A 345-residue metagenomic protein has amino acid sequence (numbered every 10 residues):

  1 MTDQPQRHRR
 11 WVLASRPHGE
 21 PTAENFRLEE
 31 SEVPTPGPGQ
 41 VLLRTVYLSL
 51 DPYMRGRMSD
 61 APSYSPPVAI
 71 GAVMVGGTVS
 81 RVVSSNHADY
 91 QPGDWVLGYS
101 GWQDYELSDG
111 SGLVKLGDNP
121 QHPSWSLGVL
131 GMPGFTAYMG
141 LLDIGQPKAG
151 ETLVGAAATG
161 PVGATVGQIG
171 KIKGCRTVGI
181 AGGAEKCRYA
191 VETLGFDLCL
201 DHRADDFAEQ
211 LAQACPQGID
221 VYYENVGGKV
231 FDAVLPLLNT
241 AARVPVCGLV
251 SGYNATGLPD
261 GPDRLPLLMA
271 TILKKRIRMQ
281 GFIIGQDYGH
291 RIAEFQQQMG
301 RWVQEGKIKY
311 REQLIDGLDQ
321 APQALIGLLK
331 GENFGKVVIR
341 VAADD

Functional and structural regions predicted by a protein language model:
T2-Q6, Q286-D345: C-terminal hydrophobic helical "lid"/dimerization subdomain of Rossmann-like NAD(P)H-dependent oxidoreductases
E32-L50, M58-W102: Glycine-rich beta-strand-centered segment in the early N-terminal region that forms part of a ligand/cofactor-binding
M74-R81, P92-A157, C199: NAD(P)H dinucleotide-binding glycine-rich loop of Rossmann-like/cofactor-binding domains, especially the beta1-alpha1
W95, T152, R176, A242-R243 (+1 more regions): Short glycine-centered segments of the SAM/dcSAM-binding site in methyltransferase folds
Q103-D104, G182-A190, F207, R264-M269: Short, glycine/polar-rich helix-capping loops at beta-to-alpha or helix-loop-helix junctions that flank or form
L127-D205: Mid-domain Rossmann-like dinucleotide-binding core that forms the NAD(H)/NADP(H) cofactor-binding site
D206-P216: Short amphipathic alpha-helix with an adjacent loop that forms part of the alpha/beta core around
K229-I308, V341-D345: Glycine-rich phosphate-binding loop and adjacent beta-alpha segment of Rossmann(oid) nucleotide-cofactor-binding
